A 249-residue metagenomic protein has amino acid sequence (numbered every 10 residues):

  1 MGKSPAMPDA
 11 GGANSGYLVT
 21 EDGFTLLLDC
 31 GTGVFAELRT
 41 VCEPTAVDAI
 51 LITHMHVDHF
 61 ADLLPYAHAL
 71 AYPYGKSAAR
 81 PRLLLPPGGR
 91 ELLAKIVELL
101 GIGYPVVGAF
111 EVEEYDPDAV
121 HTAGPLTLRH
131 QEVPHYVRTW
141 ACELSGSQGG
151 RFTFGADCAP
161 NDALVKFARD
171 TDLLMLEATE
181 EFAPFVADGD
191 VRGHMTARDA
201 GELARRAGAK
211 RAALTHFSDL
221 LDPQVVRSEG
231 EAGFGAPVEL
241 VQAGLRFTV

Functional and structural regions predicted by a protein language model:
M1-E43, W140-A156, L173: Conserved beta-strand hairpin/beta-sheet module of binuclear metal-dependent hydrolase folds, prominently
D22, V47, K76-A79, Q148-G150 (+1 more regions): Short, surface-exposed connector motifs at secondary-structure boundaries
L27-G31, D48-M55, P86, F152-A156 (+3 more regions): Active-site neighborhood of phospho(di)ester-bond hydrolases with catalytic His/Asp-centered motifs
G33-R82: Active-site metal-binding motif and surrounding structural segment of the metallo-beta-lactamase
C42-T45, A79, G108, G124 (+3 more regions): Structured loop/turn residues at beta-strand edges in well-structured enzyme cores
G75-P81, G89-V112: Active-site neighborhood of divalent metal-dependent phosphoester bond hydrolases
E113-D170: Catalytic core of the metallo-beta-lactamase
A159-R246: Cap/insert and terminal regions of metallo-dependent hydrolase folds
